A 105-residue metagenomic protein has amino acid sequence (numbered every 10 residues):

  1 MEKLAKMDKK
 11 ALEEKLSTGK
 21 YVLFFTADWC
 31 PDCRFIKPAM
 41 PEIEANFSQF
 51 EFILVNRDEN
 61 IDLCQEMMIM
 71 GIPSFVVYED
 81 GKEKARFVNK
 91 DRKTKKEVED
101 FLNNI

Functional and structural regions predicted by a protein language model:
M1-Y21, E97-I105: N-terminal leader/targeting and pre-domain segments
A5-M7, F25, E44, S48-D62: Thiol-based oxidoreductase modules, predominantly thioredoxin-like and allied folds used for disulfide exchange
G19, T26-W29, G71: Short pre-active-site segment immediately N-terminal to redox-active cysteine/selenocysteine motifs in thiol-based
C30-C33, F75: The canonical Cys-X-X-Cys-His
R34-N46: Typically the conserved alpha-helix immediately C-terminal to a functionally engaged Cys/Sec in thioredoxin-like
F35, E66-M67, R92-K93: Chalcogenol-based redox active-site neighborhoods
M67-V76: Structural micro-motif
V77-I105: Non-catalytic, surface beta->alpha helical segment in thiol-disulfide oxidoreductase systems
